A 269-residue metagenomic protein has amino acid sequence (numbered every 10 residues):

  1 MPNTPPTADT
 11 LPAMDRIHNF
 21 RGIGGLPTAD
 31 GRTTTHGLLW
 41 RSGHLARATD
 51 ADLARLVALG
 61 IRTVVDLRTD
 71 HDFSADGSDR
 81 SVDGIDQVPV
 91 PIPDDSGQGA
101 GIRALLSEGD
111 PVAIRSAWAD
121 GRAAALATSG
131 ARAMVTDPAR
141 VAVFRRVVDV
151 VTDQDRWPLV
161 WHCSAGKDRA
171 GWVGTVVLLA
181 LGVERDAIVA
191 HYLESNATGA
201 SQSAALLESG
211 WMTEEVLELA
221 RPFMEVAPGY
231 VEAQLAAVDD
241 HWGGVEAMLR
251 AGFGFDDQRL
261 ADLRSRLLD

Functional and structural regions predicted by a protein language model:
M1-V160, V173-D269: Cys-dependent protein tyrosine phosphatase-like superfamily
A165, R169-A170: Ser/Thr-glycine-rich phosphate-binding loops at phosphate-binding pockets of nucleotides, nucleotide cofactors
